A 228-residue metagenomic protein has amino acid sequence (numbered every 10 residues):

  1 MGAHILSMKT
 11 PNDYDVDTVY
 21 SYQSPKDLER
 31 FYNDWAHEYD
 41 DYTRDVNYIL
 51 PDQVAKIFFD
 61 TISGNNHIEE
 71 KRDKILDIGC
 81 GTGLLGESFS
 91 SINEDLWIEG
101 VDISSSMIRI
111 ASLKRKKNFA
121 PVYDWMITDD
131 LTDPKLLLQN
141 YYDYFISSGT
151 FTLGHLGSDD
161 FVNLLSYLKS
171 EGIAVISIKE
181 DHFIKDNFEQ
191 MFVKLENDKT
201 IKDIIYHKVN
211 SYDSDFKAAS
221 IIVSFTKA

Functional and structural regions predicted by a protein language model:
M1-D40: N-terminal, positively charged/glycine-rich alpha-helical extensions of SAM-dependent methyltransferases
Y48-K71: Conserved alpha-helix/loop element of class I SAM-dependent methyltransferases that forms part of the SAM/SAH-binding
K74-P134: Class I SAM-dependent methyltransferase SAM/SAH-binding core
T132-F145: A short acidic, Gly/Pro-enriched loop at the edge of an enzyme's catalytic core that lines a small-molecule cofactor
Y142-G157: A short SAM/SAH-binding and catalytic strip from SAM-dependent methyltransferases
D159-S170: A short glycine-rich, Lys/Arg-flanked "PGG" loop and its adjoining helix->strand segment in the class I
E171-K179: Conserved beta-strand signature within the Rossmann-like core of class I S-adenosyl-L-methionine
D198-A228: Class I S-adenosyl-L-methionine
